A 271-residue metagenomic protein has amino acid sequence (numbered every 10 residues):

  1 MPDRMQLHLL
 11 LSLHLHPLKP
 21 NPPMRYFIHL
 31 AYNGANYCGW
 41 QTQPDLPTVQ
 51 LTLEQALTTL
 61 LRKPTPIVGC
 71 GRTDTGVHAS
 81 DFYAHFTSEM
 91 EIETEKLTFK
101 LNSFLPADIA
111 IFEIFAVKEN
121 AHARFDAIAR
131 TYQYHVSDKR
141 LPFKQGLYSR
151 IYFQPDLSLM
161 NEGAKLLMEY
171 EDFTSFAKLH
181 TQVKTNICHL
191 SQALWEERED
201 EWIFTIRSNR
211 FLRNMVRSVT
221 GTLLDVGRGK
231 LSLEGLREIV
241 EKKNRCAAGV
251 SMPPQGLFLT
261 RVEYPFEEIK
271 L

Functional and structural regions predicted by a protein language model:
M1-N21: Intrinsic disorder/low-complexity segments
P20-L271: Structured-RNA-binding interfaces characteristic of tRNA pseudouridine synthases
